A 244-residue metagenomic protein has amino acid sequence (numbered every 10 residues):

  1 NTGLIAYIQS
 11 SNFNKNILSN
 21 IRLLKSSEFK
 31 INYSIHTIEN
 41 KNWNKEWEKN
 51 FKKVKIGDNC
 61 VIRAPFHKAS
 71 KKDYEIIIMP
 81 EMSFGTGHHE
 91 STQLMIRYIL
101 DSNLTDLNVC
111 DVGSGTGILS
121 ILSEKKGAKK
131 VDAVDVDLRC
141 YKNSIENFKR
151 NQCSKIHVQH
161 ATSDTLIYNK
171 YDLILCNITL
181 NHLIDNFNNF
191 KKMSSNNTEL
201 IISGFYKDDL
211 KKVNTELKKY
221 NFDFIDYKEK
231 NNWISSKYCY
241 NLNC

Functional and structural regions predicted by a protein language model:
N1-S70: N-terminal auxiliary segments of SAM/dcSAM-dependent transferases
T2-L4, Y74, I234-S236: Short beta-strand micro-motifs in enzyme catalytic cores
E28-K30, D73, D106, N197: A general structural motif
N32-S34, V61, K130, K155-H157 (+1 more regions): Conserved beta-strand segments of alpha/beta enzyme cores
K41-T105: SAM-dependent Rossmann-like transferase core, predominantly class I methyltransferases with a strong bias toward
M82, T86-I167: Conserved SAM/SAH cofactor-binding pocket of Class I
R97, V136-C244: S-adenosylmethionine
